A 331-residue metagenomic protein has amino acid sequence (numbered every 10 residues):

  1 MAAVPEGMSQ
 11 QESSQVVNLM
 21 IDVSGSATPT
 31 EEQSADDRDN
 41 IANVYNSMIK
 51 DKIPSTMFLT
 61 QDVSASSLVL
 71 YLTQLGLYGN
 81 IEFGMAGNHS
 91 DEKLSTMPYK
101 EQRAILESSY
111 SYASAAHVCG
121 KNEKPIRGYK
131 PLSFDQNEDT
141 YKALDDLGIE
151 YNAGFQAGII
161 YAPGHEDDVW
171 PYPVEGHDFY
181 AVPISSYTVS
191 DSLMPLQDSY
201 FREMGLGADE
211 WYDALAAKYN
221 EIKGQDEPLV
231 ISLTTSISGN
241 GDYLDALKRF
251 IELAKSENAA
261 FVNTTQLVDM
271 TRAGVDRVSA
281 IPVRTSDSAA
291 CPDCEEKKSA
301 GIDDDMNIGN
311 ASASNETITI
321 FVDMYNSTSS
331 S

Functional and structural regions predicted by a protein language model:
V4, D36-N43, V63-G76, A157-D178 (+2 more regions): Alpha-helical scaffolding within the catalytic cores of extracellular/periplasmic polymer-degrading hydrolases
V4-I41: Boundary/entry segment of secreted carbohydrate-active catalytic domains
V4-P5, Q11, I49-D51, S55 (+4 more regions): C-terminal domain-boundary segment and adjacent tail
N18, N40-T56: Catalytic domains of carbohydrate-active enzymes, especially glycoside hydrolases
A27-T28, K50-D139, E150, F155-P163 (+4 more regions): Metal-dependent polysaccharide deacetylase catalytic core of the NodB/CE4 family, i.e., the active-site-bearing domain
S34-D39, T96-A104, F134-E138, D209 (+1 more regions): Soluble non-cytosolic domains of exported or imported proteins
I41-Y45, V69-T73, Q102-A113, Y141 (+2 more regions): Generic structural signal for well-ordered alpha-helices, preferentially at hydrophobic/aromatic core positions
V189-N220: Aromatic-anchored helix/helix-loop segment that forms the rim or "lid" of small-molecule/cofactor binding pockets
